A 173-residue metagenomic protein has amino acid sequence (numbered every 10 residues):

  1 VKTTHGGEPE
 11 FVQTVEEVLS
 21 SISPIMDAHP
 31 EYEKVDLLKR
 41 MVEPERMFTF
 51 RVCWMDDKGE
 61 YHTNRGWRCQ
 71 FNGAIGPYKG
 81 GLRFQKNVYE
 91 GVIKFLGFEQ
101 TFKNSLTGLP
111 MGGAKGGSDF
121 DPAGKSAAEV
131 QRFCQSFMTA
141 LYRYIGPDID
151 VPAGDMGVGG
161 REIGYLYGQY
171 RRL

Functional and structural regions predicted by a protein language model:
V1-L173: N-terminal ligand-binding/catalytic initiation module
